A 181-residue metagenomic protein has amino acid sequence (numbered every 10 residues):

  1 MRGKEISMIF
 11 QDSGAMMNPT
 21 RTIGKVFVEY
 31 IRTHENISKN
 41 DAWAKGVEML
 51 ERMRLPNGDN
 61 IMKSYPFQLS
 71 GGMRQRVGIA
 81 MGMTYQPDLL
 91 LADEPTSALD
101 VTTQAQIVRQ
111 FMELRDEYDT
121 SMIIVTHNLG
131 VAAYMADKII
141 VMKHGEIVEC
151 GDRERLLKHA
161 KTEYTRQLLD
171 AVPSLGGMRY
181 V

Functional and structural regions predicted by a protein language model:
F27, I79, L90, T103 (+1 more regions): Hydrophobic anchor residue at the start of the ABC signature
D41-N60, L169-D170: Conserved ABC ATPase "signature" region
T84-D88: A short, proline-enriched helix->beta-strand linker immediately N-terminal to the Walker B motif in ABC-type P-loop
A105-Y118, G130: Helical segment within the ABC ATPase nucleotide-binding domain
A132-Y134: A short, surface-exposed alpha-helical micro-motif characterized by mixed small hydrophobic and charged/polar residues
C150-G151, H159: ABC ATPase "signature
